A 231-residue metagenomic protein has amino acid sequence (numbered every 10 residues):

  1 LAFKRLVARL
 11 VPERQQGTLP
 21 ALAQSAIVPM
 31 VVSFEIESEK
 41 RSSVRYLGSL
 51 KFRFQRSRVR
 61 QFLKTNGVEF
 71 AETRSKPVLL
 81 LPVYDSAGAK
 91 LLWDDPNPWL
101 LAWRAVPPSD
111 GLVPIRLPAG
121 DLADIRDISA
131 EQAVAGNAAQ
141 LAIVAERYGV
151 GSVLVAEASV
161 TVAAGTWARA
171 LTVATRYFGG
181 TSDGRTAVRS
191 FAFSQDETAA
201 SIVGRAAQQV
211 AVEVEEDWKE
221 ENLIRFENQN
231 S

Functional and structural regions predicted by a protein language model:
L1, G48, Q55-R58, A145-G204: Amphipathic beta-strand/beta-sheet edge segments enriched in Tyr/Trp
L1-P20, Q140, T198-D217: Short, well-ordered alpha-helical segments
F3-G17, K76, L81-A139, E146-Y148 (+1 more regions): N-terminal segment of the mature soluble domain
R9-P82, L92-P98: Signal peptide-directed extracytoplasmic domains
V28-K40, L81-P82, A133-T166: A short, hydrophobic beta-strand-centered structural micro-motif
F52, L92-P96, V134, A138 (+2 more regions): Solvent-exposed, acidic/flexible segments
V59-Q61, G88-A89, V162-A164, E216-I224: Short beta-strands and strand-coil junctions in structured, solvent-facing domains, enriched
L63-T73, L101, A105-P114, R147-Y148 (+1 more regions): C-terminal/domain-edge helix-coil "capping" segments
